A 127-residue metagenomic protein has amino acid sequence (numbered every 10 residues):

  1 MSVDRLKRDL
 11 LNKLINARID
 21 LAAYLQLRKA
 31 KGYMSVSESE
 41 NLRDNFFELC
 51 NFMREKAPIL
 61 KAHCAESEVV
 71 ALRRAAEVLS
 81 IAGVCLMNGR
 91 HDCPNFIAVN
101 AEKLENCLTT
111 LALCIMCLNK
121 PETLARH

Functional and structural regions predicted by a protein language model:
M1-R43, L108: Short terminal alpha-helical segments
M1-V3, L60, E122-H127: Short intrinsically disordered terminal tails
A22-Q26, C50-R54, S80, V84 (+1 more regions): Alpha-helical repeat scaffolds in large eukaryotic proteins
Q26-S37, L60-A65, M87-A98: Charged, low-complexity interaction regions
R43-R54, N100-C107: Generic amphipathic, hydrophobic interface segment in small proteins and small subunits
E48-R73: Short, solvent-exposed, charged loop/turn and helix-capping segments that join or cap alpha-helices on peripheral
R74-H127: Amphipathic alpha-helical binding modules
